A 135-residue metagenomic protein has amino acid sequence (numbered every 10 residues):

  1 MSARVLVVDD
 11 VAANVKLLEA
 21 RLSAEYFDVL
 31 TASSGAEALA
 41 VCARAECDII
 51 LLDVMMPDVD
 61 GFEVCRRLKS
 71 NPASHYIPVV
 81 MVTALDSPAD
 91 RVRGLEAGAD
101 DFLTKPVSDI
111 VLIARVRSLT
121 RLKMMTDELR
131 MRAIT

Functional and structural regions predicted by a protein language model:
S2, E46-D48, P72-P78: His-Asp phosphorelay/catalytic-motif detector in bacterial-type signaling
A12-L30: Two-component/phosphorelay signaling modules centered on CheY-like receiver
V15, M56-P57, H75, S87 (+1 more regions): The feature encodes the CheY-like receiver
A45-L51, M56: Active-site beta3 strand of CheY-like receiver
L103-V116, T120: C-terminal output helix
